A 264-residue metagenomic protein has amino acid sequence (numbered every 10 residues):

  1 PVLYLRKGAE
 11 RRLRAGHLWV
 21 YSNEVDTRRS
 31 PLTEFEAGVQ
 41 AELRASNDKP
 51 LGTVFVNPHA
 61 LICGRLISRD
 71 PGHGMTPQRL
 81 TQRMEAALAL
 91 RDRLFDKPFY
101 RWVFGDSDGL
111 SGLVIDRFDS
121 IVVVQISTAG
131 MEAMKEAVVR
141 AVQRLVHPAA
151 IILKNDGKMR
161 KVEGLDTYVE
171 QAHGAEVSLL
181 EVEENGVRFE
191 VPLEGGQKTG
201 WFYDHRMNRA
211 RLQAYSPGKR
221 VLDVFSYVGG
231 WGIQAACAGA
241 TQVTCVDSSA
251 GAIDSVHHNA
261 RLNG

Functional and structural regions predicted by a protein language model:
P1-D119: Non-catalytic accessory regions of SAM-dependent methyltransferases
L32, V139-Q143, R209: Short amphipathic alpha-helical segments and helix-helix/interface helices
Q78, A86-D96, H147-E163, A214-A240 (+1 more regions): A short, charged
A87, A141-L145, N259: Conserved short hydrophobic interaction patches
V103-D116, E132-W201: Non-catalytic substrate-recognition/targeting regions of SAM-dependent transferases
I121-I126: Carbohydrate-binding surface patches
A172-G264: Rossmann-like S-adenosyl-L-methionine
